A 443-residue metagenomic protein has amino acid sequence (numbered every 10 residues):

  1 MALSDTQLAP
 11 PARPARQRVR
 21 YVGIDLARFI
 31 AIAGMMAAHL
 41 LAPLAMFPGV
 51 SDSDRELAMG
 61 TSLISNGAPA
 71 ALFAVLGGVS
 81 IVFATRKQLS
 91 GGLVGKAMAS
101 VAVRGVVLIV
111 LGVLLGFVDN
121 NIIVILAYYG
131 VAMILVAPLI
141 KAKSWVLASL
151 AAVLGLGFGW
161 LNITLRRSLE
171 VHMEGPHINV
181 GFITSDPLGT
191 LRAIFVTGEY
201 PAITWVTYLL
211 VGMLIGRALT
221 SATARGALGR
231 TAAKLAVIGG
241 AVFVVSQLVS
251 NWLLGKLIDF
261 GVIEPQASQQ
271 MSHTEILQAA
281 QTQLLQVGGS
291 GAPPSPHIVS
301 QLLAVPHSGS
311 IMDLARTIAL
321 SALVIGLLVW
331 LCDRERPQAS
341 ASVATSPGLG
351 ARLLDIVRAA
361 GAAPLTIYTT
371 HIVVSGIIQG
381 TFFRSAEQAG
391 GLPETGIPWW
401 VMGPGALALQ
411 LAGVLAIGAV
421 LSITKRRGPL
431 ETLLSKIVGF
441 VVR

Functional and structural regions predicted by a protein language model:
A2-R443: Alpha-helical transmembrane segments and their immediate juxtamembrane cytosolic regions
